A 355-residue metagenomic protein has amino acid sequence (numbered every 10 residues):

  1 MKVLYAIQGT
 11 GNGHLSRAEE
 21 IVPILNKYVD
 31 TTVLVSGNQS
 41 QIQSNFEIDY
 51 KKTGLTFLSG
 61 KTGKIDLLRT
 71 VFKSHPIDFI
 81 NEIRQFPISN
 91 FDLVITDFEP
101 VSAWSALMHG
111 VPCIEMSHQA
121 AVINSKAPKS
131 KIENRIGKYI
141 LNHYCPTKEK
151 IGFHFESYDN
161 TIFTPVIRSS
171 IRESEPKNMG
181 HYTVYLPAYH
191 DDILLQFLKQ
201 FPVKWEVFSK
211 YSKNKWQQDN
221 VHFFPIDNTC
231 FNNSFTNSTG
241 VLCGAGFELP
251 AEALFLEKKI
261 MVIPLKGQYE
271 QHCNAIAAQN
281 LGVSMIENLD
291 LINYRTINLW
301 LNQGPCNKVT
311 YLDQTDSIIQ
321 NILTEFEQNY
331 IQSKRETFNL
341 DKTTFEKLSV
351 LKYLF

Functional and structural regions predicted by a protein language model:
Y5-G9, K27-I77: Conserved nucleotide-sugar phosphate-binding/catalytic loop shared by glycosyltransferases and other
A6-E19: A short, glycine/small-residue-rich beta-strand->loop->alpha-helix junction that serves as a flexible
E19-V22, R168-G240: Donor-nucleotide binding loops and adjacent catalytic segments primarily of GT-B fold Leloir glycosyltransferases
K64-L93, F98-V101: Conserved nucleotide-sugar donor-binding subdomain of glycosyltransferases
L93-P100, S105, E115, S234-C273: A donor-sugar binding/catalytic signature common to diverse glycosyltransferases and related nucleotide-sugar
N124-H190, S209-Y211: A nucleotide-sugar donor-handling region in carbohydrate enzymes
L254-N307: Catalytic binding pocket for nucleotide-activated donors in carbohydrate/polymer assembly enzymes
N298-F355: C-terminal amphipathic helix plus adjacent low-complexity, charged tail appended to glycosyltransferase catalytic
